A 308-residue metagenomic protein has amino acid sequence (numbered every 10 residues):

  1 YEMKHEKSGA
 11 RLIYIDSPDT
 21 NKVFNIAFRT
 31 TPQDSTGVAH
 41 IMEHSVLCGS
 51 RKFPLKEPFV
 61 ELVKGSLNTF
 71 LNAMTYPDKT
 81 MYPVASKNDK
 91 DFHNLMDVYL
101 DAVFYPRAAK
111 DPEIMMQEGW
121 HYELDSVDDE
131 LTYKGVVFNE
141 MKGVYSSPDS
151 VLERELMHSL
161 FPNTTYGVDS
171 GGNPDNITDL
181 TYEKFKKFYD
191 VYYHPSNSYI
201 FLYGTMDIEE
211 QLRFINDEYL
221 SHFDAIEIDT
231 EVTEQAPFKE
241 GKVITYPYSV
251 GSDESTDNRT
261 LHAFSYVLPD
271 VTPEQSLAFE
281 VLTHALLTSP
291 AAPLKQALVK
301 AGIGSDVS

Functional and structural regions predicted by a protein language model:
Y1-D19: N- or domain-start disorder-to-order transition segments that initiate the globular core
Y1-E6, K242-S252: Short acidic-hydrophobic surface loop/beta-edge motif
I13-I15, A73, T245-D253, V307-S308: Short amphipathic beta-strand and strand-loop transition segments with alternating hydrophobic
I13-I15, N25-A27, P83: Short, conserved beta-strand segments within well-ordered enzyme catalytic domains that often line or immediately flank
T20-F24: Short, conserved catalytic-motif segment at the N-terminal edge
I26-G37: Short pre-active-site segment immediately N-terminal to the catalytic Zn-binding motif
T31, S45-E240, E254-A278, H284-S308: Charge-rich, well-structured scaffold segments of protease-associated domains
V38, M42-V46: Active-site His/Glu-centered metal-binding helix of metallohydrolases
